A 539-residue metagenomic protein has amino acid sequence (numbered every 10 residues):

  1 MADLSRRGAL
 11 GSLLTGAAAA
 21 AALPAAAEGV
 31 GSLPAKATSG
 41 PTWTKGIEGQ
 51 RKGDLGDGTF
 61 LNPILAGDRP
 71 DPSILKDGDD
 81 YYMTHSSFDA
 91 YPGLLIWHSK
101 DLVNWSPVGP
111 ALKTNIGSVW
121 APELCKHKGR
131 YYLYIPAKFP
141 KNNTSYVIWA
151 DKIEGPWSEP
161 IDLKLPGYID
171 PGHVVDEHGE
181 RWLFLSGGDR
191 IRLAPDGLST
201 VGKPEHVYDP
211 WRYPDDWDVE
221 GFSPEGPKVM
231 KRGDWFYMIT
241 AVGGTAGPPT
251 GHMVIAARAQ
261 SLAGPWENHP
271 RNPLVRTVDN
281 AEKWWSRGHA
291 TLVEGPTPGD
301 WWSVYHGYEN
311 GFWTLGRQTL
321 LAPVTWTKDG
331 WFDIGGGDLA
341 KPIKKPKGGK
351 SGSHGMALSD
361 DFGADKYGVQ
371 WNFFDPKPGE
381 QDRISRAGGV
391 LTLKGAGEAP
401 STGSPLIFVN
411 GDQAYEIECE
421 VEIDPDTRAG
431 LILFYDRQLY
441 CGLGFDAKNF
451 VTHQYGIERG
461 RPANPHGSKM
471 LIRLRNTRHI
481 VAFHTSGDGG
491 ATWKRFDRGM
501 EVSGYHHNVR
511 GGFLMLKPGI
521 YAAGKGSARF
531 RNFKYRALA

Functional and structural regions predicted by a protein language model:
A2-A19, V30-A539: Carbohydrate-active catalytic/glycan-binding domains of CAZyme proteins, especially the secreted or lumenal ectodomains
